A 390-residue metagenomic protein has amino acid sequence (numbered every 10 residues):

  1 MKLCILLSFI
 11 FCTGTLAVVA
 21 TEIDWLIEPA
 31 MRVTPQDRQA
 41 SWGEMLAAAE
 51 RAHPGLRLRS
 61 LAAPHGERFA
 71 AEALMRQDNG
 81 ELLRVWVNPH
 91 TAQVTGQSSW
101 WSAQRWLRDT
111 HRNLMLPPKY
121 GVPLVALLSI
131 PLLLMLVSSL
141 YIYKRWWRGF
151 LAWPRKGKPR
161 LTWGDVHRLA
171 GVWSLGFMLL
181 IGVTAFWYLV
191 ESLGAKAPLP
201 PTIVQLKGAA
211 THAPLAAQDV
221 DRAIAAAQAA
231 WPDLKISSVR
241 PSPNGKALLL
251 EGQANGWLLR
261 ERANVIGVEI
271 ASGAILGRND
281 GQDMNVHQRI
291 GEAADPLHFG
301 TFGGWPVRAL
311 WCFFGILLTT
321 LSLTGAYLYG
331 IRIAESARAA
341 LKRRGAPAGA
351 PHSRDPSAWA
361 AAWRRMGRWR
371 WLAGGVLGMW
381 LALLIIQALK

Functional and structural regions predicted by a protein language model:
M1-K390: Conserved histidines in hydrophobic membrane contexts and catalytic metal-binding motifs
